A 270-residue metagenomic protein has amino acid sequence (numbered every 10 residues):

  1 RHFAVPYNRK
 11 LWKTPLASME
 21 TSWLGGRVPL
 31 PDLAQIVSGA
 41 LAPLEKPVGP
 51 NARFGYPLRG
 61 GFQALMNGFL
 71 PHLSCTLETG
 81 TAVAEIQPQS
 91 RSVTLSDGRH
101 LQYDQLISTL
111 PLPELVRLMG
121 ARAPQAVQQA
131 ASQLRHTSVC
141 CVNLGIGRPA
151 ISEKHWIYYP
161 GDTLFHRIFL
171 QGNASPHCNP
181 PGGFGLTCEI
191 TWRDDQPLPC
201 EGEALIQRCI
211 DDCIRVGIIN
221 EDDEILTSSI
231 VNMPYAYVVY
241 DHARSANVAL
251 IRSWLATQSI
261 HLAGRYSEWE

Functional and structural regions predicted by a protein language model:
R1-R91, Q102, T109: Active-site/ligand-binding neighborhood in enzyme catalytic cores
R53-Y56, D195-L198, E270: Active-site rim elements
C75-L77, R215-I225: Surface-exposed helix-capping loop/turn segments at secondary-structure junctions
T76-G80, L226-S229, H261: General small-molecule cofactor/ligand-binding pocket signal
T81-I218, V231, S245, L250-W254: Mid-domain catalytic core of redox enzymes that form a hydrophobic substrate pocket/lid adjacent to a catalytic redox
G185-T187, I251-E270: Short FAD-binding loop at a beta-strand-to-alpha-helix junction that anchors the flavin cofactor in diverse
S229-Y237: Short proline/glycine- and acidic-rich turn/helix-capping motifs at secondary-structure junctions
Y237-N247: Charged, often glycine-rich, active-site loop that binds/positions anionic groups
